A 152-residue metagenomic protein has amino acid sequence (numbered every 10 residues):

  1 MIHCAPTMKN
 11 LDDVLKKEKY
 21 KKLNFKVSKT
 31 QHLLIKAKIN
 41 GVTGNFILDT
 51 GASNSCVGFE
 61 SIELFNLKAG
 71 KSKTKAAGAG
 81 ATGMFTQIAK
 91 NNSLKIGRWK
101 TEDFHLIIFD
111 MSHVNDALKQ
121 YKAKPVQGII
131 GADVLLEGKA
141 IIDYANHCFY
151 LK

Functional and structural regions predicted by a protein language model:
M1-K152: Pepsin/retropepsin-fold aspartyl endopeptidases
